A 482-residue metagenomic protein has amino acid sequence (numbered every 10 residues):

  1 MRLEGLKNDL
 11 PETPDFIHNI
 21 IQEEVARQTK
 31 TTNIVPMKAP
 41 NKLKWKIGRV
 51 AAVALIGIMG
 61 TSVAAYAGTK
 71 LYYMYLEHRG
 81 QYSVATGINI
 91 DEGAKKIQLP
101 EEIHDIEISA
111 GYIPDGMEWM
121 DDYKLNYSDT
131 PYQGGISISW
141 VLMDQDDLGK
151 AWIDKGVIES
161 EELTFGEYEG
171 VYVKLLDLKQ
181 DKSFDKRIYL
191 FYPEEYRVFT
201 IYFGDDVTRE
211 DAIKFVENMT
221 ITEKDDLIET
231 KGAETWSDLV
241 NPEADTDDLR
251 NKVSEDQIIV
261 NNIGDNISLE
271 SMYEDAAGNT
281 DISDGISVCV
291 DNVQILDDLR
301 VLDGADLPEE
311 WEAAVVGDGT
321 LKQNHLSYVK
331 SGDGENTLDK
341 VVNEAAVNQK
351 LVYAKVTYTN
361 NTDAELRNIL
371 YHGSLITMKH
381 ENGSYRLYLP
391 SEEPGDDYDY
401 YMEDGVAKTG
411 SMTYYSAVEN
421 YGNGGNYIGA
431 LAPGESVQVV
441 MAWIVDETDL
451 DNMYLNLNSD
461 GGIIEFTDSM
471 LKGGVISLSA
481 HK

Functional and structural regions predicted by a protein language model:
M1-N41, M219: Disordered, charged N-terminal biogenesis/targeting segments of membrane/secreted proteins
R2, K7, E12, Y127 (+5 more regions): Extracytoplasmic/secretory soluble proteins
L6, L10-P14, H18, A64 (+3 more regions): Intrinsic-disorder-associated interaction segments
A26-A94: Membrane-interface helical sensory segment of bacterial ECF anti-sigma factor regulators
A65-Y66, E77-H104, D154, I221-K482: Conserved functional micro-motifs across diverse proteins
D91-R187, V341-N343, T359, N368: Short, solvent-exposed recognition patches
V141-A151, Y168-E169, L175-M219, Q257-V260 (+2 more regions): Conserved, well-structured beta-alpha core segment at the onset of a catalytic domain
E161-E234, A430, E435-S436, W443-N456 (+1 more regions): A short, solvent-exposed beta-edge/loop patch
